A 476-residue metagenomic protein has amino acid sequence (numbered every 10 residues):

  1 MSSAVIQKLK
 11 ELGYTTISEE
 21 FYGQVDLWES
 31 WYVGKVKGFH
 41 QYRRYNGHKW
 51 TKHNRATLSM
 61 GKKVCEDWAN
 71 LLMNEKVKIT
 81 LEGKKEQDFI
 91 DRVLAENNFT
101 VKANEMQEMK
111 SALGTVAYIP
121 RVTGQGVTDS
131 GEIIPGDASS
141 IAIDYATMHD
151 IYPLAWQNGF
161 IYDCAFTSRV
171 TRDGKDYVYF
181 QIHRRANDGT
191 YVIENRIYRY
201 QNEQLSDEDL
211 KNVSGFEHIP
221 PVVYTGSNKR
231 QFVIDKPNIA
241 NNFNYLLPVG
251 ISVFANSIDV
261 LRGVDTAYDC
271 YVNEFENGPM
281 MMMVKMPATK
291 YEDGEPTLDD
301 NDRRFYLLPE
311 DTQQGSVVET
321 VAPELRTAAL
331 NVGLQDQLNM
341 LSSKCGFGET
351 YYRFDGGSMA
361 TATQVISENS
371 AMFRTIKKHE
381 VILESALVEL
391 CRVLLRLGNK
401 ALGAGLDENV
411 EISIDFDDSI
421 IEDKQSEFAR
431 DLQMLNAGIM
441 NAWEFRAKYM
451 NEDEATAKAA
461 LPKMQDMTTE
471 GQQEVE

Functional and structural regions predicted by a protein language model:
M1-I161, E476: Extended, helix-rich architectural segments
D26-R55, S59, P309-K344, A360-S385 (+2 more regions): Extended, non-catalytic structural segments that build the interaction scaffolds of large macromolecular assemblies
L94, S342, L395-N399, Q433-A437 (+1 more regions): Residue-level preference for well-ordered alpha-helical positions
E105-Q107, R121-V122, F275-V284, Y351-G357 (+3 more regions): Short coil/turn segments at secondary-structure boundaries
A117-L247: Extended, regular secondary-structure scaffolds
N212-S367, A371, A401, E411 (+1 more regions): Extended, charged amphipathic alpha-helical segments
E389-S413, A457-L461: A glycine-biased, small/acidic residue-tolerant capping/turn segment at secondary-structure junctions
M450-V475: Long, highly charged low-complexity segments enriched in Glu/Asp and Lys/Arg with interspersed Ser/Thr
